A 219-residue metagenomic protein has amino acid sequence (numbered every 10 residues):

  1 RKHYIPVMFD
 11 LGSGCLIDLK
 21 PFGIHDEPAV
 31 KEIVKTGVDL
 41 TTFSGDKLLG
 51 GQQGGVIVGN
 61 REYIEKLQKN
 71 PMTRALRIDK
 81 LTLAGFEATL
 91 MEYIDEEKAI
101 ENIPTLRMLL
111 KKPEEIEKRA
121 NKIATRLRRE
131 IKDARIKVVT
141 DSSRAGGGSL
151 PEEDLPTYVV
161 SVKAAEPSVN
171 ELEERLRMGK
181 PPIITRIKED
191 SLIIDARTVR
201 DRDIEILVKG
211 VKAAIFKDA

Functional and structural regions predicted by a protein language model:
R1-Y93, R128, G210: Conserved PLP-enzyme active-site core in the AAT-like
Y4-M8, G45, A75-L81, E96-I103 (+2 more regions): Flexible, glycine/charged-enriched surface loops at secondary-structure junctions
G12-S13, E62-Q68, D95-T105, P151-P156 (+1 more regions): Short acidic (Asp/Glu) and glycine-rich catalytic loops that position anionic groups and cofactors
D18, L48, K111, L192 (+1 more regions): Glycine-rich phosphate/diphosphate-binding loops and the adjacent beta-loop-alpha structural elements that coordinate
G23-D26, N60, A75, D79-L83 (+5 more regions): Generic structural signal for well-ordered, non-membrane alpha-helical segments in soluble metabolic enzymes
R74, R177-I184, K212-D218: A common structural junction motif
T82-L83, E87-G146: Conserved PLP-dependent catalytic core of the aminotransferase class-I/II
E117-R202, I206-L207: Conserved C-terminal alpha-helix-loop-beta "cap" of PLP-dependent enzymes that closes/shapes the active-site mouth
